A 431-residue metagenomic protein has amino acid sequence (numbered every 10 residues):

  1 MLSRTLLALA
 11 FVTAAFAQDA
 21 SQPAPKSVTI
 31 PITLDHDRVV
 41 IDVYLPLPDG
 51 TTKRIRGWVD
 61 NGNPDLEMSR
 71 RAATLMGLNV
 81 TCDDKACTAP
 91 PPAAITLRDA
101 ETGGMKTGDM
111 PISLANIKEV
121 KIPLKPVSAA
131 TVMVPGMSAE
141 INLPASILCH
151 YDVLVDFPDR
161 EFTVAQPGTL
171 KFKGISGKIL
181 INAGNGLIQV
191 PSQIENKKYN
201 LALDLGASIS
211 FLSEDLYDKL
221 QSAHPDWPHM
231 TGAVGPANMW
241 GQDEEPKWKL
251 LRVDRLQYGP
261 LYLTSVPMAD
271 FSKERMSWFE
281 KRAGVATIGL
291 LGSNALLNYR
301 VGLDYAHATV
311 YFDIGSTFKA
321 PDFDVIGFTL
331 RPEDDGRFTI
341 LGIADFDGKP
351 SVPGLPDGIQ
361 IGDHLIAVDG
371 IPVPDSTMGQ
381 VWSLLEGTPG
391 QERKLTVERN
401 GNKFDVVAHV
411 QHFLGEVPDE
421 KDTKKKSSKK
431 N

Functional and structural regions predicted by a protein language model:
R4-A14: Bacterial N-terminal signal peptides
Q18-N431: Pepsin/retropepsin-fold aspartyl endopeptidases
